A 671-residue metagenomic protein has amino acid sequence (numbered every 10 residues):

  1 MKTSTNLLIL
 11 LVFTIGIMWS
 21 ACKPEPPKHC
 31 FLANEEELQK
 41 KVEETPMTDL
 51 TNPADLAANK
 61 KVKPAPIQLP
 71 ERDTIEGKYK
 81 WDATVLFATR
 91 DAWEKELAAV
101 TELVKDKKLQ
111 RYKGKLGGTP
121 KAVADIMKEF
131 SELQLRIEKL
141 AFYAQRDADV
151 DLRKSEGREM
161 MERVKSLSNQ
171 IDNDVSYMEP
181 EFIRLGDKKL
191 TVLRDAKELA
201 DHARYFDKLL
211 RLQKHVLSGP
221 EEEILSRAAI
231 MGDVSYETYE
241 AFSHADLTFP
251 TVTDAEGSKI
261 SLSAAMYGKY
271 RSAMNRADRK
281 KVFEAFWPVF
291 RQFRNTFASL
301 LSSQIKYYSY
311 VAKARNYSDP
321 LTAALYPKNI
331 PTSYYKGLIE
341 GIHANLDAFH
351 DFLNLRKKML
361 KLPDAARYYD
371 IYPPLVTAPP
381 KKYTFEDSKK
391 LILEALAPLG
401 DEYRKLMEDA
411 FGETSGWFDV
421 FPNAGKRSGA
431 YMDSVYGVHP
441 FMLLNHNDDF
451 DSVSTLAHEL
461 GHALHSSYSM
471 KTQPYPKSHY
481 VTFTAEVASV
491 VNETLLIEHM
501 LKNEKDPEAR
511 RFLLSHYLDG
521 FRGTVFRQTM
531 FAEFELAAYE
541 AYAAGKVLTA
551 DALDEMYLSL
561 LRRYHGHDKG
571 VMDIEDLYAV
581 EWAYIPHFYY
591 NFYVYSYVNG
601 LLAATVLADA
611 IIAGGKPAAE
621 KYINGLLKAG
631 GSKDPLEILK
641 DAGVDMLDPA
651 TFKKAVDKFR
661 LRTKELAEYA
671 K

Functional and structural regions predicted by a protein language model:
M18-A21: C-terminal motif of bacterial Sec signal peptides marking the signal peptidase cleavage site
L38-P379, K389, L561, E668-K671: A well-structured
D73-I75, T84, A88, M178-L185 (+9 more regions): C-terminal, non-catalytic "cap/extension" segments appended to globular domains
N316, N447-S467, S489, F534 (+1 more regions): Active-site recognition of the HExxH zinc-binding catalytic motif
K381-Y383, G437-A457: Short pre-active-site segment immediately N-terminal to the catalytic Zn-binding motif
K381-Y383, W417-V438: Catalytic zinc-binding patch centered on the HExxH motif and its immediate surroundings that defines zinc-dependent
S454-T455, S466-V490: Post-HEXXH active-site segment of zinc metalloproteases
Y480-E508, Y517-D519, G523, G600: Post-HExxH zinc-binding segment in Zn-dependent metallohydrolases
